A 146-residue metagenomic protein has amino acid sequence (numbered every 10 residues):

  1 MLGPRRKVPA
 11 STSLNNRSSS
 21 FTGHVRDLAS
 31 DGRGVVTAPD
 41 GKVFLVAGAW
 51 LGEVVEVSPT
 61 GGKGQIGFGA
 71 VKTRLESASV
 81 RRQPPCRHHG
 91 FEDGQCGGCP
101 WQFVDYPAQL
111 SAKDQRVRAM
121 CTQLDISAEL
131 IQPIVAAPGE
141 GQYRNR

Functional and structural regions predicted by a protein language model:
M1-R146: SAM-dependent transferase fold signal centered on methyltransferase-like domains, encompassing both Class I
